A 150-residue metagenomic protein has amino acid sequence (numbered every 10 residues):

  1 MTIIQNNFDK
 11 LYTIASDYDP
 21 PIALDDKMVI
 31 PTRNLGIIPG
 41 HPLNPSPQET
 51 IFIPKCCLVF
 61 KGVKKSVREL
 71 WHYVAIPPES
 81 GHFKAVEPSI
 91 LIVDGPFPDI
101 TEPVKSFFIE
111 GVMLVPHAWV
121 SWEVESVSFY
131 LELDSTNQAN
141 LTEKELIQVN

Functional and structural regions predicted by a protein language model:
M1-N150: Surface-exposed, interaction-prone regions used to assemble/regulate multi-protein complexes
